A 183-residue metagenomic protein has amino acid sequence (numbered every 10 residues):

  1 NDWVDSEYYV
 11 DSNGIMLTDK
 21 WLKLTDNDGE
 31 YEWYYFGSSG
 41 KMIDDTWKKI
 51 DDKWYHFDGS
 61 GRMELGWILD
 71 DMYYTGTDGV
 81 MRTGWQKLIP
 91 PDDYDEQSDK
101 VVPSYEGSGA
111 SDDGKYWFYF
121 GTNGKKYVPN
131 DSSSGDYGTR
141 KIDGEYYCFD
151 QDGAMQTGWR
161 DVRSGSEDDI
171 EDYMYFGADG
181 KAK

Functional and structural regions predicted by a protein language model:
N1-K183: Extracellular adhesion/carbohydrate-binding repeat motifs centered on closely spaced tryptophans
